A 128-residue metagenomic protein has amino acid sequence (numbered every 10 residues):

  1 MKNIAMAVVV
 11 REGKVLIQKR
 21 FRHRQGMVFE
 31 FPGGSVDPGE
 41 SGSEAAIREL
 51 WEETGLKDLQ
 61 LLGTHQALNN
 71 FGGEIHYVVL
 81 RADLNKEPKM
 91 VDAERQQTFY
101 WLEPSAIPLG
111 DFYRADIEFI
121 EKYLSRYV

Functional and structural regions predicted by a protein language model:
M1-L16, P32-S35, H76: Conserved N-terminal beta-strand and adjoining loop/helix that marks the start of the Nudix/MutT-like hydrolase domain
V10-V15, R24, D37, L56 (+1 more regions): Short, charged/polar surface micro-motifs in flexible loops or helix N-caps
G13, G34, R48, L102-S105: Structural detector for helix-capping/boundary residues
L16, R24, N70, P108: Flexible, glycine-rich phosphate/dinucleotide-binding loops and adjacent beta-alpha linkers at cofactor/substrate
R20: Short loop/turn segments immediately following the C-termini of beta-strands
H23-F29: A conserved beta-turn-beta hairpin within the catalytic core of GNAT-like acetyltransferases that forms part
F31-T64: The catalytic Nudix box helix
Q66-K89, Y100-A106, D116-R126: Active-site-adjacent beta-strand/loop module that shapes the phosphate/pyrophosphate-binding cleft
